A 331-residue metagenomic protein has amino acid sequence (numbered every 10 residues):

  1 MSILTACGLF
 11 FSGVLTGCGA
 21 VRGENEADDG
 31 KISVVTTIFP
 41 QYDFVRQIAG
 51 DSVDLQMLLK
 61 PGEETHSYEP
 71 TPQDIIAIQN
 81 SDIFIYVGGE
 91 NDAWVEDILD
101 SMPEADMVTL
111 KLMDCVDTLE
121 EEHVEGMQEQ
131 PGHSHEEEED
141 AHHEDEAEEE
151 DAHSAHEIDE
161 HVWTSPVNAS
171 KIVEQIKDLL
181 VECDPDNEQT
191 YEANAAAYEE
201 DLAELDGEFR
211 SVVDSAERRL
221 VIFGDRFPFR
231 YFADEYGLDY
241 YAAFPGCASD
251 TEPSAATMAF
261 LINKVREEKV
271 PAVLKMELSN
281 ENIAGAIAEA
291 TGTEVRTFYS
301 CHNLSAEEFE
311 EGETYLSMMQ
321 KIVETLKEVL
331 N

Functional and structural regions predicted by a protein language model:
S2-V14: Bacterial N-terminal signal peptides
G13, G17-N331: Extracytoplasmic metal-acquisition and chelation regions
